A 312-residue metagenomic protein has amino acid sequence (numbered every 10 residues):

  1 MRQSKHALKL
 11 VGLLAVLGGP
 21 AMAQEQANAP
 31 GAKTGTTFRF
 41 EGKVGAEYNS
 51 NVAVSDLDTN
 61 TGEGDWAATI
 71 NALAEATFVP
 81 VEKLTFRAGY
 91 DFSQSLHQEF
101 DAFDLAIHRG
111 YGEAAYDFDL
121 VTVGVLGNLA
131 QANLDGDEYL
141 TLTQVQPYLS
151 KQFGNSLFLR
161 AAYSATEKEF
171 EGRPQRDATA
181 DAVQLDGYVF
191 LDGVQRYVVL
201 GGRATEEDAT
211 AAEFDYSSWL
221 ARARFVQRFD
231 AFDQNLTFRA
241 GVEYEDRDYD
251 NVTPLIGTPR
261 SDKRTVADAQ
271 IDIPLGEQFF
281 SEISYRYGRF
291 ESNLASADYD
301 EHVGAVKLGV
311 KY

Functional and structural regions predicted by a protein language model:
M1-G35: Cleavable N-terminal export/targeting peptides
A23-Y312: Gram-negative and organellar
